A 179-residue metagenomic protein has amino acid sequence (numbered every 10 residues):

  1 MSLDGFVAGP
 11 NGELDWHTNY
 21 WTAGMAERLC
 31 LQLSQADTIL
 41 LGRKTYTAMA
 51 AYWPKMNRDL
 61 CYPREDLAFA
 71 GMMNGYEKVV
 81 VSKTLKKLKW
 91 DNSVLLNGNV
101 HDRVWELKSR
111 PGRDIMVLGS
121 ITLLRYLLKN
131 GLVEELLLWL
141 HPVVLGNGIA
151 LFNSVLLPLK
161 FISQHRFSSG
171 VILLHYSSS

Functional and structural regions predicted by a protein language model:
M1-S179: Enzymes that bind and transform nitrogen-containing heteroaromatic metabolites
